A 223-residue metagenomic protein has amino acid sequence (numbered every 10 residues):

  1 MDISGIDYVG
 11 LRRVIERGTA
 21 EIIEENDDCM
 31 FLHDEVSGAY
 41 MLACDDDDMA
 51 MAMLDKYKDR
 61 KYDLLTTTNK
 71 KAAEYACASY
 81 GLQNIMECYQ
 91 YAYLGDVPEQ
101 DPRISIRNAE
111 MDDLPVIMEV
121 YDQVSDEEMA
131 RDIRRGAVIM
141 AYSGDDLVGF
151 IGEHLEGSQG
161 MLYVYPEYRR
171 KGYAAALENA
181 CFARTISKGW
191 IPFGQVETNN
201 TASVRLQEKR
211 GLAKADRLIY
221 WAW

Functional and structural regions predicted by a protein language model:
M1, S105-V116: A short beta-loop-alpha structural element at the N-terminal edge of CoA-dependent acyl/N-acetyltransferase catalytic
M1-L64, K70-E74, M118, Q123 (+1 more regions): N-terminal charged segments
D34, E127-E167: A conserved beta-strand-loop-helix scaffold within acyl/acetyltransferase catalytic domains
D47-L54, R170-I186, V204-K209: Conserved acetyl-CoA-binding loop-helix of GNAT-fold acetyltransferases
K58-N69, T185-E197, L218: Conserved GNAT acetyl-CoA-binding A-motif
K71-L82, A175, T198-D216: Conserved active-site alpha-helix within GNAT-family acetyltransferase domains
Y80-Q83, Y89-E110: Conserved N-terminal entry element of GNAT/NAT acetyltransferase domains
Y220-A222: Catalytic phosphate/metal-binding cores of nucleic-acid and nucleotide-processing enzymes, i.e., regions that mediate
